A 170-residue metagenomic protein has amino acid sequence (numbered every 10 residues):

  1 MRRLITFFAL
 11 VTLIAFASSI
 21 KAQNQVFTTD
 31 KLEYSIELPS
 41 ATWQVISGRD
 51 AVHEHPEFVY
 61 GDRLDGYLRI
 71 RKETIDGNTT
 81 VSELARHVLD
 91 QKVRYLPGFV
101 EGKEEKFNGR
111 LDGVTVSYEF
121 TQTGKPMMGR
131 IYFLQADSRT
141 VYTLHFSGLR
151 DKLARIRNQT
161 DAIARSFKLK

Functional and structural regions predicted by a protein language model:
M1-I5: Positively charged n-region of N-terminal signal peptides that target proteins for export
F7-A15: Bacterial N-terminal signal peptides
F16-A22: Sec/Tat signal peptide C-region and signal peptidase I cleavage site
Q23-H53: N-terminal "mature-domain start" segment
E33, N78-E83, R150-N158: Soluble non-cytosolic domains of exported or imported proteins
P39-S40, S82-L89, R130, R157-A164: Extracytoplasmic/secreted envelope proteins and their assembly/folding machinery, especially bacterial periplasmic
S40-Q44, V141-K170: Surface-exposed amphipathic alpha-helical segments
S47-A136, T140-Y142: Conserved polar/disulfide-associated segments of primarily extracytoplasmic proteins
